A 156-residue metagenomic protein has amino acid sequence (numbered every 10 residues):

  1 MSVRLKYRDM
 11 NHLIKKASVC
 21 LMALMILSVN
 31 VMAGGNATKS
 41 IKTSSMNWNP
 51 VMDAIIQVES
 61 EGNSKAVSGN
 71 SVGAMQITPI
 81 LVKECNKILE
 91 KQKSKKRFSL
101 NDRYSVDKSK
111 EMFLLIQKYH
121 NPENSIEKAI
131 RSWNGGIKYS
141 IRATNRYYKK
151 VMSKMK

Functional and structural regions predicted by a protein language model:
M1-D9, I130: N-terminal amphipathic/basic-hydrophobic helices that include classical n-h-c signal peptides and signal-anchor
M1-S2, C20, S109: Solvent-exposed, charged interface segments at domain starts and junctions
Y7-C20: Bacterial N-terminal signal peptides that target proteins for export
C20-S28: Bacterial N-terminal signal peptides
V29-A33: Sec/Tat signal peptide C-region and signal peptidase I cleavage site
G34-K156: Catalytic glycan-binding domains that act on GlcNAc-containing polysaccharides
